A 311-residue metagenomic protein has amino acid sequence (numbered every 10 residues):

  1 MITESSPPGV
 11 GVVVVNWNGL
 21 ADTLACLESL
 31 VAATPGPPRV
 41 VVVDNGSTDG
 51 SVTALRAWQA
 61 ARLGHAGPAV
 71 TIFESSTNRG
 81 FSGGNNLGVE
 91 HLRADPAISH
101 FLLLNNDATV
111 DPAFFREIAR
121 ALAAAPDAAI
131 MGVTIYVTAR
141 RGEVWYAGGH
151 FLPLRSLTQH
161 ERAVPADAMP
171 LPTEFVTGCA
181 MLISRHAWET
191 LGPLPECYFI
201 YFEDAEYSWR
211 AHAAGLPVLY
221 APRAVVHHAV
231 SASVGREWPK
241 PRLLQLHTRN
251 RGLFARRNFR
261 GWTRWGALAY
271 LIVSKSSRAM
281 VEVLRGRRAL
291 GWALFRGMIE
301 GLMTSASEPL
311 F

Functional and structural regions predicted by a protein language model:
L20, S29, D44-T53, T77: A conserved acidic beta->alpha catalytic loop
E28-P37: Short, acidic, metal-binding catalytic loop of nucleotide-sugar glycosyltransferases
P38-G46, T71-S75: Short beta-strand/loop segment that forms part of the nucleotide-sugar
R56-G83, L87-H91, D95: Conserved donor nucleotide-binding strand/loop of the catalytic core
E74, R79, G83-L87, A108-P193 (+1 more regions): Acidic/His-rich active-site region of diverse nucleotide-sugar glycosyltransferases
P96-T109: Short beta-strand-to-loop acidic/aromatic patch adjacent to the donor-nucleotide binding site
E189-I200, A205-H227: Catalytic donor-sugar/metal-binding loop of nucleotide-sugar-dependent glycosyltransferases
R242-L246, G261-F311: Non-catalytic, C-terminal membrane-associated alpha-helical segments of glycosyltransferases
